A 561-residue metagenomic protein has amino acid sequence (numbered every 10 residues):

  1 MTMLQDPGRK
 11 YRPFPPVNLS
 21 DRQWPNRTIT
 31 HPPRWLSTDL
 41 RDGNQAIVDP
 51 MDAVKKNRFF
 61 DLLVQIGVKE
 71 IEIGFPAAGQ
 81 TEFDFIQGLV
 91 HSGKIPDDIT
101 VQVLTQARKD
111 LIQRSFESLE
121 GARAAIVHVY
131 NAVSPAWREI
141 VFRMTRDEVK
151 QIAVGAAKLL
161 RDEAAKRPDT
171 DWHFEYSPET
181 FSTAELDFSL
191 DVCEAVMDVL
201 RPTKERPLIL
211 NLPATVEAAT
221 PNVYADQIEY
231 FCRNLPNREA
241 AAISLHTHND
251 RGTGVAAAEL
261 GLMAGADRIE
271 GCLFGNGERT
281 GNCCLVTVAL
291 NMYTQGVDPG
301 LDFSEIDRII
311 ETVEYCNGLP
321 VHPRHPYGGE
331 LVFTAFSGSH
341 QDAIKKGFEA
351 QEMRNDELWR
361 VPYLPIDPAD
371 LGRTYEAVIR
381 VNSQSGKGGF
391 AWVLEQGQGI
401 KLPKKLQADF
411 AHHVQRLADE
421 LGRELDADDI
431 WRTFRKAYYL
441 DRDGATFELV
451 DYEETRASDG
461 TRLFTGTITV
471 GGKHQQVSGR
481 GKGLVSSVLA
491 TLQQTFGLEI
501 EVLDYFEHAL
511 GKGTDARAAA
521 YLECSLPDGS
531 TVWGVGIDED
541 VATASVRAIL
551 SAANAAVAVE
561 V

Functional and structural regions predicted by a protein language model:
M1-K109, R373, V378-V381, S385 (+1 more regions): N-terminal capping/small domains of soluble enzymes
T2-R41, G296-S478, T514-R517: A mid-to-C-terminal "edge-of-domain" accessory segment
L4-D6, Y11, W35, M51-E70 (+3 more regions): Alpha/beta enzyme core
D21-N26, P32, N44-P50, K55-F60 (+5 more regions): Non-catalytic terminal/interface segments that mediate subunit docking, oligomerization, and allosteric communication
D42, A46-I47, P76-Q80, S134-A136 (+5 more regions): Short, small-residue-enriched loops and turns at beta-alpha junctions that line or gate enzyme active sites
W137, L212-A214, A242, E270-E278 (+5 more regions): Short beta-alpha connecting loops at secondary-structure transitions that line or flank enzyme active sites
V216-M353: Catalytic alpha/beta core domains of metabolic enzymes, predominantly
